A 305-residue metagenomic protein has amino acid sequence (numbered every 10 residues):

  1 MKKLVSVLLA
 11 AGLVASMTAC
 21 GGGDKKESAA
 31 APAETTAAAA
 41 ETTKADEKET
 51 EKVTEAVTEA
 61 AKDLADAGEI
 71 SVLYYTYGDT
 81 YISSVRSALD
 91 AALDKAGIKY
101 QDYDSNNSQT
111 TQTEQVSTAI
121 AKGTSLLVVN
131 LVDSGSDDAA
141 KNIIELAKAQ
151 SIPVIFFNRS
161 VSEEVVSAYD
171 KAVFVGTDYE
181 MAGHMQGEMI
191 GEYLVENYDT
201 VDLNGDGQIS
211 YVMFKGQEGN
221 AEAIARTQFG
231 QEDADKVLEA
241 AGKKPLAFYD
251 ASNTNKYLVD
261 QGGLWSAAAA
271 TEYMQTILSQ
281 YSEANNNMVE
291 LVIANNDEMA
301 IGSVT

Functional and structural regions predicted by a protein language model:
K2-G23: Sec-dependent N-terminal signal peptides of Gram-positive bacterial secreted proteins and lipoproteins
C20-T305: A residue-level marker of the well-folded mature domains of exported/periplasmic proteins
